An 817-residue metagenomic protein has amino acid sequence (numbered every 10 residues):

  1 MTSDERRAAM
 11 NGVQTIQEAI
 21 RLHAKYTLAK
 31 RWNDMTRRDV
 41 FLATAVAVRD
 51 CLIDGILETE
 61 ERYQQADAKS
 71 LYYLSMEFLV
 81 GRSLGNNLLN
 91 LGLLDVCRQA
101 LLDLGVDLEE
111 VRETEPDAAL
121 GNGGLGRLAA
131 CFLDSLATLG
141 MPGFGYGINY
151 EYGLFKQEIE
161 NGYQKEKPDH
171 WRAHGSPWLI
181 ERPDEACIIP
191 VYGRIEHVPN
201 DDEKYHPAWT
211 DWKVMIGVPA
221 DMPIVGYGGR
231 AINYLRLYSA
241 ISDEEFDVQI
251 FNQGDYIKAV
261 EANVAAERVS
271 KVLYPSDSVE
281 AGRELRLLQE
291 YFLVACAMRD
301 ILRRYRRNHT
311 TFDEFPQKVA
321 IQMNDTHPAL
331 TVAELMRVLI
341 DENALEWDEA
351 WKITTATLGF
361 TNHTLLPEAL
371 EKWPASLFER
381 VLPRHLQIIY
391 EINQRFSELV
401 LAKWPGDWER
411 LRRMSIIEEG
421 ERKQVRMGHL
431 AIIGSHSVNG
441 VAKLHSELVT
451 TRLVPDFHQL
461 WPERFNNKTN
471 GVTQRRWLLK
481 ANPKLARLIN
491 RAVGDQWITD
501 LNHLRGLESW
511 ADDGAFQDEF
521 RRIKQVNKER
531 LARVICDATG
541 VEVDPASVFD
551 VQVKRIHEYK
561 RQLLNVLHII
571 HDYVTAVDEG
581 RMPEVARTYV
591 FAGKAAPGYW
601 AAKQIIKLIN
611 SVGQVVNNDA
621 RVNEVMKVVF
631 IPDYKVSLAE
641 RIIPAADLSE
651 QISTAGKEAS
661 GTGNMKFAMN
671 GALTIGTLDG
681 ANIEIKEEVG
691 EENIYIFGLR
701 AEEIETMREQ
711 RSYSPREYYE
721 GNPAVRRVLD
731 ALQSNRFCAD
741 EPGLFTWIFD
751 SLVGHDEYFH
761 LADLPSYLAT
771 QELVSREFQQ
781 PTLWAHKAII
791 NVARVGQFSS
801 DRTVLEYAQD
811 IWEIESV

Functional and structural regions predicted by a protein language model:
M1-V817: A conserved ligand/cofactor-binding region detector
